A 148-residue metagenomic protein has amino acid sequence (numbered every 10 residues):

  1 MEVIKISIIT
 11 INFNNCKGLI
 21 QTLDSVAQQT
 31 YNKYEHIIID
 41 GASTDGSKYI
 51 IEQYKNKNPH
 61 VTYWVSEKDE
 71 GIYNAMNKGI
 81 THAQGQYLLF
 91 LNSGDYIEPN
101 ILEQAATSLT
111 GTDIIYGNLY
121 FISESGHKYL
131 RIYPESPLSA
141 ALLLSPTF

Functional and structural regions predicted by a protein language model:
M1-Q28: N-proximal low-complexity "stem/linker" segments adjacent to membrane-targeting elements
N15-L19, S43, S93: Donor nucleotide-sugar binding loop of glycosyltransferases
T22, S66-A83: Glycine-rich, basic loop-to-helix element that forms the pyrophosphate-binding segment of sugar-nucleotide handling
K33-A42, V65-K68: Short beta-strand/loop segment that forms part of the nucleotide-sugar
D40-Y49, N92: A conserved acidic beta->alpha catalytic loop
L88: Short aromatic/hydrophobic "clamp" motif used to bind/position activated sugar donors
Y96, N100-Y129: Conserved donor NDP-sugar-binding/catalytic core segment of glycosyltransferases
P134-F148: Conserved nucleotide-sugar donor-binding catalytic segment
